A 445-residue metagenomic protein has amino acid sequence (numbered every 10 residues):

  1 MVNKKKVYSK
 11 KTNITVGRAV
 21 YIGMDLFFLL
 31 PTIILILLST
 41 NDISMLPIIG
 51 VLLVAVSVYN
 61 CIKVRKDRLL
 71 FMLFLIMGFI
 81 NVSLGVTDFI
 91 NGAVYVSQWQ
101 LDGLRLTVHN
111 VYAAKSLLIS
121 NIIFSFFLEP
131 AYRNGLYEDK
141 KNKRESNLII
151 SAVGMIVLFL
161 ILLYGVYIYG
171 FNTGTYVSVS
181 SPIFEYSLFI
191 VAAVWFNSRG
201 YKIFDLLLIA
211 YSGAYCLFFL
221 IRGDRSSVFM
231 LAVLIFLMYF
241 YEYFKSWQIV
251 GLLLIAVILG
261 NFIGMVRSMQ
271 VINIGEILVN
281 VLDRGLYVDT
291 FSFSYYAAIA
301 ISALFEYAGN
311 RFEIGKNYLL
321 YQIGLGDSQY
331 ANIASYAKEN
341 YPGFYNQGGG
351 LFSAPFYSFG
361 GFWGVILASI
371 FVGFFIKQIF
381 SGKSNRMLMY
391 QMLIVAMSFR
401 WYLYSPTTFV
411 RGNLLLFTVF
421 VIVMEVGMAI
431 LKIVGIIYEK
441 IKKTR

Functional and structural regions predicted by a protein language model:
M1-A131, I209-L217, L231-L259, S268 (+3 more regions): N-terminal "leader" segments that precede or initiate the main folded domain
M24-L38, V157-Y169, V395-A396: Membrane-embedded alpha-helical segments in integral membrane proteins
I48-V54, F159-Y164, F184-Y186, A354-I376: Hydrophobic alpha-helical transmembrane segments
Y59-M72, N134-E145, F196-F204, F240-I249 (+1 more regions): Membrane-interface helix-boundary motifs at transmembrane edges
D67-L84, G154-L160, L254-I263, G309-G324: Hydrophobic alpha-helical membrane-insertion segments
I90-F240, I258-I272, Y336-K338, E439-R445: Membrane-embedded catalytic interface detector for glycan/lipid assembly enzymes
I258-V372: Small-residue-enriched transmembrane helix-hairpin modules in multi-pass membrane proteins
Y345-R445: Hydrophobic alpha-helical segments
